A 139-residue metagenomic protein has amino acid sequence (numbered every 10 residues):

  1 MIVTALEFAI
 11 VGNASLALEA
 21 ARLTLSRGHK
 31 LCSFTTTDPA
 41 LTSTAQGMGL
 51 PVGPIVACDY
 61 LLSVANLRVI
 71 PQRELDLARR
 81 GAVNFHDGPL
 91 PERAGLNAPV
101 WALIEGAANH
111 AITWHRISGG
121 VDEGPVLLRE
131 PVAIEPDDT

Functional and structural regions predicted by a protein language model:
I2-T37: N-terminal Rossmann-like dinucleotide-binding module
S15, T36-L41, A65-V69: Short, polar loop motifs at secondary-structure junctions
R22-T24, A40-M48: Short, aromatic/basic amphipathic alpha-helical patches
R27, M48, L77-A78: Short, structured coil segments at secondary-structure junctions
C32, D59, R80: Conserved acidic residues
T44-L50, W101-I104: Ligand-binding grooves and catalytic loops that recognize ribose/phosphate and carbohydrate rings, and esterified lipid
G49-C58: Short acidic low-complexity segments
L62-T139: Donor/substrate-binding cores of folate-linked one-carbon enzymes
